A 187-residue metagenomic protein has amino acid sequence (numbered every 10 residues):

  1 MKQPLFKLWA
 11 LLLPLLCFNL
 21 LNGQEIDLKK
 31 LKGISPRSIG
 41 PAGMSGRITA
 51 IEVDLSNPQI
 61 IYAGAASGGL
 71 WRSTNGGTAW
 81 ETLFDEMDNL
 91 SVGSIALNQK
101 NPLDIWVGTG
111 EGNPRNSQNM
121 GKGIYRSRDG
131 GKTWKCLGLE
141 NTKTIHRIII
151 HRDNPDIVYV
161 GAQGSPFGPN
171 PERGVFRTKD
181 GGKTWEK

Functional and structural regions predicted by a protein language model:
M1-I26: Bacterial Sec-dependent N-terminal signal peptides
Q24-K187: Beta-propeller blade termini and top-face loops
